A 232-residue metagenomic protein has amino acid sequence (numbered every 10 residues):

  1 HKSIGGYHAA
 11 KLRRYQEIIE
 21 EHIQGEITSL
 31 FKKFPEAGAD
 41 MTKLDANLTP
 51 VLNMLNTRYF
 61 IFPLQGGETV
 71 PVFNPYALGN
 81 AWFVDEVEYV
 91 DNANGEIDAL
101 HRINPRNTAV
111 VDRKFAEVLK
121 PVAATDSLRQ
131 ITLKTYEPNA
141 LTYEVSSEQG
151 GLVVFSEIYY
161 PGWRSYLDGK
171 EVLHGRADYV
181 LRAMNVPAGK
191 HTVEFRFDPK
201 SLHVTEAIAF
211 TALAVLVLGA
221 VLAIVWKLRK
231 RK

Functional and structural regions predicted by a protein language model:
H1-E144, G150-I158: Conserved luminal/periplasmic juxtamembrane motif of membrane-embedded glycan-processing enzymes
R58, G67, H101-K232: Active-site-proximal, structured, solvent-exposed surfaces of multi-pass membrane proteins that position macromolecular
